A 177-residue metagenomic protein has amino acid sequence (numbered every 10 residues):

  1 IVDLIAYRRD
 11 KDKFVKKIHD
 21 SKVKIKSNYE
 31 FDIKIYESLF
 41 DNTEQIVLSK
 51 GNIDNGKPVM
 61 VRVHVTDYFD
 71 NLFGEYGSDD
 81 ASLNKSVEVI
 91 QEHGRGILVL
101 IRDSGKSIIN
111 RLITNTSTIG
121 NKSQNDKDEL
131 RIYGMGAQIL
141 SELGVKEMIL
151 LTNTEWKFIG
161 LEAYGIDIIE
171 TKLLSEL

Functional and structural regions predicted by a protein language model:
I1-L177: Catalytic domains of riboflavin
